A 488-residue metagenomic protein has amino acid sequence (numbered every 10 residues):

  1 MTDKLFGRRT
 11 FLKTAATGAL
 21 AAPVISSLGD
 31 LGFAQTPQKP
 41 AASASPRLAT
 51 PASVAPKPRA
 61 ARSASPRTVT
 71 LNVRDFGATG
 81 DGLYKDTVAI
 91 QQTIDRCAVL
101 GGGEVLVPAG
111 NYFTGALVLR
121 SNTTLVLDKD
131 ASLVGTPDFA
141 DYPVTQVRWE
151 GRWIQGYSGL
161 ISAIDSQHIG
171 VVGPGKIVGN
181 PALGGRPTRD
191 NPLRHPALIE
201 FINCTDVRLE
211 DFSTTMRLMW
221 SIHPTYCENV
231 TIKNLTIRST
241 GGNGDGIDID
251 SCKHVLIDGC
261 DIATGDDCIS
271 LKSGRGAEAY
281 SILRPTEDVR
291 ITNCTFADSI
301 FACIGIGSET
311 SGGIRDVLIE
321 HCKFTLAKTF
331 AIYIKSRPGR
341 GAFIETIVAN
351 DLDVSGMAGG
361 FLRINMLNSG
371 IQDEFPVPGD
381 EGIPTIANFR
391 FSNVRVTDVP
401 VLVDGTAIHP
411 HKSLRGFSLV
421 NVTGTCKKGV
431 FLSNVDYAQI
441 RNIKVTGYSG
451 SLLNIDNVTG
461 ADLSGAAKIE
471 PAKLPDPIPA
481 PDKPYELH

Functional and structural regions predicted by a protein language model:
T2-H488: Extracellular/periplasmic carbohydrate-active domains that bind, remodel, or depolymerize complex polysaccharides
